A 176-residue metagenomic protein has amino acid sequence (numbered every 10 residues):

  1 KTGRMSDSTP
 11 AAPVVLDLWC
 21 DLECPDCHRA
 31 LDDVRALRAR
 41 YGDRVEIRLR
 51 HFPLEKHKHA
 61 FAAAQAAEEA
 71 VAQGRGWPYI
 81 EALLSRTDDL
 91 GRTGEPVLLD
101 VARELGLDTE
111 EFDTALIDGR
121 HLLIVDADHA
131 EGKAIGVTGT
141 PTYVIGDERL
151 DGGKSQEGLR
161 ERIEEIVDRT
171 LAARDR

Functional and structural regions predicted by a protein language model:
K1, K56-K58, K133, K154: Context-gated lysine
K1-V15: A short beta-strand-turn-helix
S6-S8, S85, S155: Generic serine detector
D7, L90, L150: Short clusters of hydrophobic/aromatic residues that line enzyme substrate/ligand-binding pockets
A11, P53, A66, S85-D88 (+3 more regions): A general structural-boundary detector
P13, W19, D26-A39, D100-R176: C-terminal cap of thioredoxin/glutaredoxin-like
V15-R103, A173-R174: Structural alpha/beta surface segment adjacent to cysteine/selenocysteine redox centers across thiol/disulfide enzymes
